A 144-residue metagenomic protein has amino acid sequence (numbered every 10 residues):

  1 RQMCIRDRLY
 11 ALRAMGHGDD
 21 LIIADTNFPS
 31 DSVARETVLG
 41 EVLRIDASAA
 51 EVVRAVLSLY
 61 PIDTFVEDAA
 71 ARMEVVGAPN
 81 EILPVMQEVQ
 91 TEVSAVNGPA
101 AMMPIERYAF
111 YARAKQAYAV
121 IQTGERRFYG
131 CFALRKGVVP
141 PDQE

Functional and structural regions predicted by a protein language model:
R1-I5: Short, small-residue-biased leader/transition segments that mark boundaries at the very start of proteins
R8, G16-D19, L39, K115-A117 (+1 more regions): Short coil/turn connectors at secondary-structure junctions
D19, D25-A55, L59, D63 (+2 more regions): Conserved mixed alpha/beta catalytic, RNA-binding, or beta-rich assembly cores of soluble enzyme, regulatory
L21-I22, V120: Short, conserved beta-strand segments within well-ordered enzyme catalytic domains that often line or immediately flank
A24-D25, T123: Short His-Asn-centered micro-motif
G40, A47, V53-E88, E92: Glycine-rich nucleotide/cofactor/substrate-binding loop typically near the N-terminus or early in the first domain
G77-E144: Glycine-rich, aromatic-bearing surface loops/beta-hairpins
